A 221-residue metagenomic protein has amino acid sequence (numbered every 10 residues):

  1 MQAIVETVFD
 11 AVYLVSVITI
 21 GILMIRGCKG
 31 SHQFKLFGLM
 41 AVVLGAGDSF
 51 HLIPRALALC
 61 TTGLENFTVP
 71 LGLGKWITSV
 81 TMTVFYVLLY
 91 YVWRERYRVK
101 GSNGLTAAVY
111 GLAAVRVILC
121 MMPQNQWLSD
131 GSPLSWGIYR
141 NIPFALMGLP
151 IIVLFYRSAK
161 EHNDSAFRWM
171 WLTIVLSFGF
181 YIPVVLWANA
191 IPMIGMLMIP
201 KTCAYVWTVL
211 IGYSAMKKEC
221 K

Functional and structural regions predicted by a protein language model:
M1-T19: Hydrophobic transmembrane alpha-helical segments in integral membrane proteins
A3-E6, L64-W76, S129-I142, I191-C203: Non-cytosolic membrane-interface motifs at loop->transmembrane helix junctions
V17-R26, V87-W93, I118-P123, I142-R168 (+2 more regions): Alpha-helical transmembrane segments in multipass membrane proteins, preferentially the mid-helix core
G21-G27, F50-T106, C120, F155 (+1 more regions): Internal transmembrane alpha-helix with an interfacial aromatic "cap," most often the third helix
R26-F37, W93-L105, S132-P133, R157-W169 (+1 more regions): Membrane-interface helix-boundary motifs at transmembrane edges
A46-A58, A113-S132, I174-I194: C-terminal ends of transmembrane alpha-helices and the immediately adjacent extracellular/lumenal or cytosolic loop
V80-I152: Membrane-proximal helix-loop-helix units in multi-pass membrane proteins
W171-K217: Terminal transmembrane helical module of multi-pass membrane proteins
